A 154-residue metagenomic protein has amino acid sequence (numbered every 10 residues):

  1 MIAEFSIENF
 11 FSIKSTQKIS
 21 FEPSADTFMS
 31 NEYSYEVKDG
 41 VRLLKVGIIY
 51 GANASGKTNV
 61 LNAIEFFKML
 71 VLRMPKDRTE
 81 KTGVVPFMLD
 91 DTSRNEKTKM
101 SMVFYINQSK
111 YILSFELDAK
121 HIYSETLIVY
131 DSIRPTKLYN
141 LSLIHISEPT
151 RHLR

Functional and structural regions predicted by a protein language model:
I2-F66: Pre-Walker A-like glycine/lysine-rich segment at the N-terminus of P-loop NTPase domains
F5, I19, M100-M102, E125 (+1 more regions): Well-ordered beta-strand positions enriched in small/hydrophobic/aromatic, beta-favoring residues
I7, M102-I106, V129: Short acidic, glycine-rich loop/turn motifs
K14-T16, K110-I112, R134-T136: Short, mixed charged/polar active-site loops that provide acid/base catalysis or chelate metal/phosphate cofactors
F21-A25, E116-H121, S142-I146: A short, sequence-level motif marking secondary-structure junctions
S34, K38-I48, A52, L61-I122: Conserved P-loop NTP-binding catalytic core
H121-L143: DNA-processing P-loop NTPase/helicase core
I144-R154: Single conserved hydrophobic/aromatic residue that forms the stacking wall/gate of nucleotide- or nucleobase-binding
